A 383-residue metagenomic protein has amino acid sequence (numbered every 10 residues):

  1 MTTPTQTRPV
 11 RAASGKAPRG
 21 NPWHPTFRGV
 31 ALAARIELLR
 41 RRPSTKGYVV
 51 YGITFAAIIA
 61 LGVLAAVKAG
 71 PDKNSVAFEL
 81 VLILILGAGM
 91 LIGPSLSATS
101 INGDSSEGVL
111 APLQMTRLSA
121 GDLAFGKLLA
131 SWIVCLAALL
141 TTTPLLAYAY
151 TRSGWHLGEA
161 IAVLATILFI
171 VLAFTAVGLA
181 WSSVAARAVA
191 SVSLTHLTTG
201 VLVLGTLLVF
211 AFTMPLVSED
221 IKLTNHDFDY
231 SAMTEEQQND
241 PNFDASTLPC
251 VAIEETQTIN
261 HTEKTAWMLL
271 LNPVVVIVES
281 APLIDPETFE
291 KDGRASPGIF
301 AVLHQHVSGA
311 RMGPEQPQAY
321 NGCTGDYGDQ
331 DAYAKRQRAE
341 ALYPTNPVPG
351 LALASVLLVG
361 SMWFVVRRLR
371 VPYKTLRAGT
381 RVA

Functional and structural regions predicted by a protein language model:
M1-L64, V192-A383: Transmembrane alpha-helical segments and their membrane-interface loop/helix boundaries that make up the transmembrane
P4, A12-A13, L80-G103, E107: Long, hydrophobic alpha-helical segments
A17-G20, F78-L82, M90-S95, A130 (+1 more regions): Short alpha-helical transmembrane interface motifs in multi-pass membrane proteins
Y48-F55, I59, A130-A147, V171 (+2 more regions): Hydrophobic alpha-helical transmembrane segments in multi-pass membrane proteins
V81-A88, S97, L164-F169, P349-V356: Hydrophobic alpha-helical transmembrane segments of multi-pass membrane proteins
G93-S97, L145, A176-V177, S361 (+1 more regions): Hydrophobic/aromatic residues in alpha-helical transmembrane segments
S97-A137: Helix-loop-helix units of permease transmembrane domains in multi-pass membrane transporters, especially ABC
V134-A186, T213-M214, S218, D229 (+1 more regions): Secretory targeting signals
